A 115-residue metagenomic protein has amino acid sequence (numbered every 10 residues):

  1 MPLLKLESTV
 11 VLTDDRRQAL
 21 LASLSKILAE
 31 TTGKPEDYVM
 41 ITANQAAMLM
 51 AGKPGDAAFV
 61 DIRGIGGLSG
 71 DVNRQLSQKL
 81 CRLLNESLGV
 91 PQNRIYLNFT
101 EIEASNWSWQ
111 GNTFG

Functional and structural regions predicted by a protein language model:
M1-G115: Interaction-mediating elements
